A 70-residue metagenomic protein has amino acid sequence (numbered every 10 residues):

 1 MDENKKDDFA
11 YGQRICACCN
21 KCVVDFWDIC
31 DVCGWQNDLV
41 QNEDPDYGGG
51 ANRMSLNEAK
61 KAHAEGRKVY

Functional and structural regions predicted by a protein language model:
M1-F9, N42-Y70: Short, intrinsically disordered terminal segments enriched in charged and Pro/Gly residues
D2, K21-C22: Metal-centered catalytic cores of metalloenzymes
E3, R14-A17: Intrinsically disordered, low-complexity segments enriched in polar/charged residues with Gly/Pro, especially when
F9-I15, F26: Short metal-coordination and nucleic-acid-contact micro-motifs, chiefly zinc-binding Cys/His arrays
C16-C19, C30-C33: Short cysteine-rich clusters marking metal-coordination/redox-active sites
K21, D38, K68: Residue-level marker of positions within ordered structural domains that often coincide with functionally constrained
V24-F26, L39-V40: Short, non-ligating residues that shape and space the ligands of small metal-coordination modules and catalytic
W35-E43: Iron-sulfur (Fe-S) cluster-binding segments and ferredoxin-like electron-carrier domains, especially [2Fe-2S]
